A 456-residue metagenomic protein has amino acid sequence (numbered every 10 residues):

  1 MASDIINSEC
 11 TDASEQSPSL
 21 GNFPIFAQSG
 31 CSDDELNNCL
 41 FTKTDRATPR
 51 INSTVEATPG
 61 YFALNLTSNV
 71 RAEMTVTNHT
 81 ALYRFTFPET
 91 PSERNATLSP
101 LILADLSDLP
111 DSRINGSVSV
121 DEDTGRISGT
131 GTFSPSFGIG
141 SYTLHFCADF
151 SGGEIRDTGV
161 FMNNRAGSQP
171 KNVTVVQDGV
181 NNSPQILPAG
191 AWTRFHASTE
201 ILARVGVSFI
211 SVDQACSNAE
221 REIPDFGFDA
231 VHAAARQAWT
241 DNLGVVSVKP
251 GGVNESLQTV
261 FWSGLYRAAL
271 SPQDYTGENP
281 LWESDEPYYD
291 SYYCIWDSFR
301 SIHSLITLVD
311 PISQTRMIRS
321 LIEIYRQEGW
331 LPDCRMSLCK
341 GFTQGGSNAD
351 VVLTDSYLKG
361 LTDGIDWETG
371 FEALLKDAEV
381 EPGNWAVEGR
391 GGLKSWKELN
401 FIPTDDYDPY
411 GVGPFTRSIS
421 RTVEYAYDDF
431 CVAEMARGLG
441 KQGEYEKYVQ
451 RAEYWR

Functional and structural regions predicted by a protein language model:
M1-H303, T307-T315, R319-V351, Y357-V423 (+1 more regions): Accessory carbohydrate-recognition regions in carbohydrate-active enzymes
